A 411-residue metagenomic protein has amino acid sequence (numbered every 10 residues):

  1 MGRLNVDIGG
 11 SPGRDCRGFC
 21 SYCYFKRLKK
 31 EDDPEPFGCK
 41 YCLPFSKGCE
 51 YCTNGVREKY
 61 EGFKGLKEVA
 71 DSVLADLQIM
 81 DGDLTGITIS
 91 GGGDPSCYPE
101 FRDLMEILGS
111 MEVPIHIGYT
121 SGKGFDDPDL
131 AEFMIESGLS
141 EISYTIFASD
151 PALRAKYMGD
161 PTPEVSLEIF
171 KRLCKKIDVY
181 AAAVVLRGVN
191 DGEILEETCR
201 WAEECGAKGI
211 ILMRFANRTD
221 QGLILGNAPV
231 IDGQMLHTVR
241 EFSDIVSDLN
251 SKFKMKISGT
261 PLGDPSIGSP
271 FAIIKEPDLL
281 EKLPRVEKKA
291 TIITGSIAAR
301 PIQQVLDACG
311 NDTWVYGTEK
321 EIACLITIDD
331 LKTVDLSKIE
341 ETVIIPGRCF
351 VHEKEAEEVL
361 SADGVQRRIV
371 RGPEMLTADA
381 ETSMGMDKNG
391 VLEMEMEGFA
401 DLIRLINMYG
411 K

Functional and structural regions predicted by a protein language model:
M1-C52, C349, E358-V365: Flexible, acidic/Gly-rich N-terminal and inter-domain linker regions that tether and position cofactor-handling modules
G2, C199, E203-K411: Auxiliary Fe-S-binding modules of radical SAM enzymes
S11, G92-D94, T120-G124, F147-S149 (+3 more regions): Active-site beta-loop-alpha junctions enriched in small/polar residues
R27-Y98, L104, L108-D126, L130 (+3 more regions): Core AdoMet radical
F101-I117, E164-D178, I231-M255: Alpha-helix-loop-beta-strand connector modules within alpha/beta enzyme cores
L108, F133-M134, F170-L173, W201-E204: Generic structural signal for hydrophobic
D126-E132, R187-C205: Catalytic cores of alpha/beta
I169-I194, R214-R218: Conserved strand-turn element in the central/C-terminal portion of the radical SAM core barrel that lines
